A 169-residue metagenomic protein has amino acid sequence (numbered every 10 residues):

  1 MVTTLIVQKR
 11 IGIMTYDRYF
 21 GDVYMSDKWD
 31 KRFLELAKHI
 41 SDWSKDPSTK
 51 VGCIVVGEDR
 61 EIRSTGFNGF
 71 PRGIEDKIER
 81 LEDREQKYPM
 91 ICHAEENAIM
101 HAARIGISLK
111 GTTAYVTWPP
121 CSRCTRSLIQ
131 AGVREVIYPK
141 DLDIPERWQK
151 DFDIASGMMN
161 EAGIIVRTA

Functional and structural regions predicted by a protein language model:
V2-A169: Zinc-dependent deaminase catalytic domain
